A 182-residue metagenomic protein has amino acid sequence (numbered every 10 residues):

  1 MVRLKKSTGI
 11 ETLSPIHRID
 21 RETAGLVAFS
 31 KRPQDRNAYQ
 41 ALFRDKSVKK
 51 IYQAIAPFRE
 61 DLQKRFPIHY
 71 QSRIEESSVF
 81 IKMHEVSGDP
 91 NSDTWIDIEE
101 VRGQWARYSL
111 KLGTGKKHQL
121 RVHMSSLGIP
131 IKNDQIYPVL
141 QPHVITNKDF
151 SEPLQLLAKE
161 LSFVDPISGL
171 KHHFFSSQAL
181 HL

Functional and structural regions predicted by a protein language model:
M1-L182: RNA pseudouridine synthases
